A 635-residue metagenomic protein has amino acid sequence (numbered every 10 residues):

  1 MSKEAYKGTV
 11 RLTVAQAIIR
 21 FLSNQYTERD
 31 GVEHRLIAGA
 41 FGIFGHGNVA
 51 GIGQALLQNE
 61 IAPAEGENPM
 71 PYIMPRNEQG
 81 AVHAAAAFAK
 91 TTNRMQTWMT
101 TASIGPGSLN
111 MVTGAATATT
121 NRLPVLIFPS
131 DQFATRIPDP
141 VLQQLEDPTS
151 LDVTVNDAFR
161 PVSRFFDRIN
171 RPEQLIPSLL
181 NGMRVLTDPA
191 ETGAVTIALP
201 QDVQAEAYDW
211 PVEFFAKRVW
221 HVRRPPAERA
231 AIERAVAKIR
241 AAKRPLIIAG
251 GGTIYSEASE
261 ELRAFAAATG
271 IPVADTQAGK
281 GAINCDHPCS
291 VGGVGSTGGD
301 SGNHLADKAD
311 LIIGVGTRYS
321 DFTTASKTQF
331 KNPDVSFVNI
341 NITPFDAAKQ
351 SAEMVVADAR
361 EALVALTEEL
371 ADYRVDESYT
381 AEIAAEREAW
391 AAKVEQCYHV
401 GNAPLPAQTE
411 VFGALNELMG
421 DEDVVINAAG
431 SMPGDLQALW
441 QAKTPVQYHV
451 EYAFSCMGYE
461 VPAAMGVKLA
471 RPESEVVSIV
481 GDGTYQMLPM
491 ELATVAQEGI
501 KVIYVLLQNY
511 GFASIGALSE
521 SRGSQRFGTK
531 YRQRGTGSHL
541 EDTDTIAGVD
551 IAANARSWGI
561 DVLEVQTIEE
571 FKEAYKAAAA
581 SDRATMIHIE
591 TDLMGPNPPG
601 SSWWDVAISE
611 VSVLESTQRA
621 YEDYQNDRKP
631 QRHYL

Functional and structural regions predicted by a protein language model:
S2, Y6, E173, P211 (+5 more regions): Phosphate/pyrophosphate-binding active-site segments
S2-R374, A414, L418-D421, K501-Y504 (+2 more regions): N-terminal alpha/beta PP-like core and its mobile active-site loop of ThDP/TPP-dependent enzymes
V14, T154, E257, A407-E410 (+2 more regions): A generic structural signal for residues located within well-ordered alpha-helices of large catalytic or ligand-binding
A40-I52, R387-P462, V467: Active-site diphosphate/adenylate-binding microenvironment
R136-S150, A347-A348, V355-V356, L363-V364 (+1 more regions): Thiamine diphosphate
A158-F159, D209-F215, R387-K393, A552-A555: Short, basic/glycine-rich phosphate-binding loops at helix/coil junctions that contact nucleotide phosphates
S163-F166, V394, Y398, V562: Short amphipathic alpha-helical interaction patches enriched in hydrophobic/aromatic residues with interspersed Lys/Arg
A249-G251, V315, A429, V480-G483: Glycine-rich beta-strand-to-loop/alpha-helix junction loops that act as flexible
